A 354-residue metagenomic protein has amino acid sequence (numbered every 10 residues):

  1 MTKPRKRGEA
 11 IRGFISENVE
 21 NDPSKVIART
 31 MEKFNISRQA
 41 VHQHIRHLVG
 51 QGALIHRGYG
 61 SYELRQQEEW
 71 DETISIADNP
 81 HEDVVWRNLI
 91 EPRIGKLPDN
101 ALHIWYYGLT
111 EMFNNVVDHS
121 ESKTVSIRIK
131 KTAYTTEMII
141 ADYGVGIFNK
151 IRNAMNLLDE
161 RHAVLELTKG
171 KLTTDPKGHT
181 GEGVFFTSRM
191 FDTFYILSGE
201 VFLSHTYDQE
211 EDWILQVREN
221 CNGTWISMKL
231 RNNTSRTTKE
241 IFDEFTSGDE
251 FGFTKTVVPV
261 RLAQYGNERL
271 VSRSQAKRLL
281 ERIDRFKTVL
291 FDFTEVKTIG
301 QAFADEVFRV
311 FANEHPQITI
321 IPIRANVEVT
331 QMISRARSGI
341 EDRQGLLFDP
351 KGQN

Functional and structural regions predicted by a protein language model:
M1-T110, H119-T124, S235-L280, T319-N354: Bergerat-fold GHKL ATPase/HATPase_c domain
D22-P23, D284-K287, P316: Flexible coil/turn residues that form the inter-helical turn or adjacent wing/linker of helix-turn-helix
I55, G60-D71, V116-K239, A312: Conserved beta-strand-loop-beta-strand hairpin that lines the nucleotide-binding pocket of ATP/GTP-utilizing enzymes
F186, R278, E306-V307: A short acidic, amphipathic alpha-helical/loop segment
T206-Y207, G300-D305, Q331-I333: A short acidic (Asp/Glu
N220-C221, R282-R285: A structural signal for short secondary-structure junctions
D284-I299: Short, glycine-/small-residue-enriched flexible loop/hinge segments at domain edges that mediate gating
F303-E314: Short, non-transmembrane amphipathic alpha-helical segments
